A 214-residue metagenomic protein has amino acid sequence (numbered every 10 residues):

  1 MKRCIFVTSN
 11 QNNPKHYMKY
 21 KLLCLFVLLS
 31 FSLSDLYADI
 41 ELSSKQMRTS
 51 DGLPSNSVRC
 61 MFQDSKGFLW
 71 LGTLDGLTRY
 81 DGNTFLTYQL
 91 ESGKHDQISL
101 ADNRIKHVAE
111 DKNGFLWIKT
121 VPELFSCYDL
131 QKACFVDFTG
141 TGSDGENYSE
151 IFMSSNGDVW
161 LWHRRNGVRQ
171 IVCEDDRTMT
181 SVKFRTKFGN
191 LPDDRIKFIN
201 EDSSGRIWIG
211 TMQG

Functional and structural regions predicted by a protein language model:
M1-G214: Carboxylate-rich, polar loop motifs that coordinate divalent cations or form catalytic acidic clusters
